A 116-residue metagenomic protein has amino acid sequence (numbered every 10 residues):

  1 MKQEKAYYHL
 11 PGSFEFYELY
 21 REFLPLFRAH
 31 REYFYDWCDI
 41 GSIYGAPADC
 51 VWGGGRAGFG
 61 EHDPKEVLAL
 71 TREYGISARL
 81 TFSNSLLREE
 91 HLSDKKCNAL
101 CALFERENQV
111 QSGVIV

Functional and structural regions predicted by a protein language model:
M1-K2, E32-Y35: Short boundary motifs at domain starts and secondary-structure transition points
K2-Y8: Extreme N-terminal starter segment of soluble prokaryotic enzymes
L10-R31, C38-V116: Active-site beta->alpha loop and helix N-cap motifs at the rims of alpha/beta catalytic domains
